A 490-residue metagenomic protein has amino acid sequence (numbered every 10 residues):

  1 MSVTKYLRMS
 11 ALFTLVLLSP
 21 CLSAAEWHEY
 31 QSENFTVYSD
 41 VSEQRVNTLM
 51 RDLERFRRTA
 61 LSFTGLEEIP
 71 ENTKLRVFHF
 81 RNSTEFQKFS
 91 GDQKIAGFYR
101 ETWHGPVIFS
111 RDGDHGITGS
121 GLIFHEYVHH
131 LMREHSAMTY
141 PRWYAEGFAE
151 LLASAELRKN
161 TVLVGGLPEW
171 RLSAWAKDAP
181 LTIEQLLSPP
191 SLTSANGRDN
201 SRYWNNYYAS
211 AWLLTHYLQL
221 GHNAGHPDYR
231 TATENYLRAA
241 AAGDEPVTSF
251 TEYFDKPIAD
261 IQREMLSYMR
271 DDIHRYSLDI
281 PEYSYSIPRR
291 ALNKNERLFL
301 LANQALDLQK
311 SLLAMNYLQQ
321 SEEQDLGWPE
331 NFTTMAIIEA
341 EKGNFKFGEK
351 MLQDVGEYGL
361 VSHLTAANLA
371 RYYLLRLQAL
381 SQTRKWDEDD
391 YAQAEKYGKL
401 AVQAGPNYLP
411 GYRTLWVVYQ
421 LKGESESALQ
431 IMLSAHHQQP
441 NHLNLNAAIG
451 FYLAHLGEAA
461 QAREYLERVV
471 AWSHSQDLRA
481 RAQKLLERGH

Functional and structural regions predicted by a protein language model:
M1-T14: Bacterial N-terminal signal peptides that target proteins for export
L12, L22-S23: Cleavable N-terminal signal peptides
L18-P20: N-terminal signal peptide c-region/cleavage motif recognized by signal peptidases
A24-P141, L152-K159, S188-N205, A239-E252 (+1 more regions): Juxtacatalytic substrate-recognition/specificity segment
Q44, T48-R55, T59, T118 (+15 more regions): Extracytoplasmic/secreted proteins, especially bacterial periplasmic and envelope-associated proteins
I117-T118, W143, S154-E296, L360: Long, contiguous interaction/recruitment modules in multidomain scaffold/adaptor proteins
A239-S381, D389, K396-L400, N407 (+6 more regions): Beta/coil-rich, acidic/histidine-enriched accessory regions frequently appended to metallopeptidases
Q420-R468: Ankyrin-repeat and related helical/solenoid repeat scaffolds used for protein-protein interactions
